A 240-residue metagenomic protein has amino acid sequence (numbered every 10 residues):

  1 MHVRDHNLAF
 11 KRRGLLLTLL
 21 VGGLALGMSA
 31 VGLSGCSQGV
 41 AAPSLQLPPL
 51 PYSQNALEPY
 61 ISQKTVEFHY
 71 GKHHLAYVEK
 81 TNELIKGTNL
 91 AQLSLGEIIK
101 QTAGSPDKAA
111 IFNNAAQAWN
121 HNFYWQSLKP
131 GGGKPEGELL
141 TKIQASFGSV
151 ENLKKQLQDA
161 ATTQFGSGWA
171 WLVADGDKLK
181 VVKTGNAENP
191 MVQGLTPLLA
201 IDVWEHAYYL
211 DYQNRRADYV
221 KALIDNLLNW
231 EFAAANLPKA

Functional and structural regions predicted by a protein language model:
H2-G23: N-terminal secretory signal peptides and thylakoid transit peptides that target proteins across membranes
L17-C36: Gram-negative bacterial Sec-dependent N-terminal signal peptides
V31-L57: C-terminal segment of N-terminal export signals and the immediately downstream linker at the start of the mature
A56, S62-G87, A91: Early transmembrane hairpin module of multi-pass membrane proteins
P59-H73, G96-W119, N186-N189, Q193-I201: Alpha-helical scaffold segments that form or flank carboxylate-/histidine-based iron centers
V78-Q92, P106-L139: Conserved alpha-helical segments that form or flank metal/cofactor-binding pockets of metalloenzymes
L139-V173: Cyclophilin-type peptidyl-prolyl cis-trans isomerase
D159-N214, V220-E231: An amphipathic alpha-helical core segment
